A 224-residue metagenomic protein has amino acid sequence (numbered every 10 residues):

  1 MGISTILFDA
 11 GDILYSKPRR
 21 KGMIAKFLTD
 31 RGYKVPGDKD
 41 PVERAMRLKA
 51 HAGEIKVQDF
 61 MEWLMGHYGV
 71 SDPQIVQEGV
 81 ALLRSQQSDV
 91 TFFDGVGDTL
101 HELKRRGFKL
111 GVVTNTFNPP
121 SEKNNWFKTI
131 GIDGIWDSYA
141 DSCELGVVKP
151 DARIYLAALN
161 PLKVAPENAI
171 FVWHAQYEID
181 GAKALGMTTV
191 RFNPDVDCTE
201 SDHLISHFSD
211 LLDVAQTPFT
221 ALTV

Functional and structural regions predicted by a protein language model:
M1-F8, G97, H101-K104, V113 (+2 more regions): Asp-based, Mg2+/Mn2+-dependent phosphohydrolase catalytic module
M1-V42: Active-site neighborhood of HAD-like aspartate-dependent phosphohydrolases
D12-L14, R47-H51, Q86-Q87, T114-N118 (+1 more regions): Short histidine/acidic/glycine/proline-rich micro-motifs that form metal- and phosphate-coordinating active-site loops
R20-A25, T29, V57-E62, N124: An amphipathic alpha-helix signature
Y33, F108, M187: Short phosphate-binding/catalytic loops that engage adenosine nucleotides
L48-A81: A metal-dependent, Asp-based hydrolase signature
V80-V90: Surface-exposed cleft-lining segments at the edges of enzyme active sites
